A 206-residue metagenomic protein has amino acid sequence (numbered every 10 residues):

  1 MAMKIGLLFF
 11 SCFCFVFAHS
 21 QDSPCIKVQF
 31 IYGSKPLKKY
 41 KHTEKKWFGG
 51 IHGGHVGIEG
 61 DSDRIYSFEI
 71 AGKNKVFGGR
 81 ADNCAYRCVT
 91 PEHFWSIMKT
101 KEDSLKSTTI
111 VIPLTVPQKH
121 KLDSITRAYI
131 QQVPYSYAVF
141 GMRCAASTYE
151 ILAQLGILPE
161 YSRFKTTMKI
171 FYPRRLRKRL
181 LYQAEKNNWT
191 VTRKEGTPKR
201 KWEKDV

Functional and structural regions predicted by a protein language model:
M1-D22: Bacterial Sec-dependent N-terminal signal peptides
F10-C12, Y86, M142: Secreted/extracellular small peptides and ectodomain modules produced from precursors
D22-K106: Glycine-rich catalytic cores of cysteine/serine-nucleophile enzymes that process amide/ester linkages in cell-envelope
S23, P36-K39, S124-V206: Activation targets extended, charge/polar-rich intrinsically disordered C-terminal tails
G50-G53, I112-T115, K119-L122, Y137-A145: Solvent-exposed, acidic/flexible segments
G53-G54, T108, Y172-L176: Residues that flank catalytic or metal-binding motifs in active/ligand-binding sites
F94-V116, H120-Y129: Structured domain cores in non-transmembrane regions
